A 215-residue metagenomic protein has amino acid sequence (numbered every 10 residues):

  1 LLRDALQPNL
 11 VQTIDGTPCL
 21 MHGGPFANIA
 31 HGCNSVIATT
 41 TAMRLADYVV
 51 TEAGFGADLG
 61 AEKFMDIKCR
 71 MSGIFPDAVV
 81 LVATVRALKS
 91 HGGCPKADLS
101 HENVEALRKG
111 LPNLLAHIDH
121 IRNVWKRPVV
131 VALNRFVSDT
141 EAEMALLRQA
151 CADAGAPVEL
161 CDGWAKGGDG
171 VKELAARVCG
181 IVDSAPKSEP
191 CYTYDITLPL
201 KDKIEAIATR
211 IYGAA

Functional and structural regions predicted by a protein language model:
L1-A215: Flexible phosphate-sensing "switch/lid" loops adjacent to ATP/NTP-binding sites across phosphate-transfer
